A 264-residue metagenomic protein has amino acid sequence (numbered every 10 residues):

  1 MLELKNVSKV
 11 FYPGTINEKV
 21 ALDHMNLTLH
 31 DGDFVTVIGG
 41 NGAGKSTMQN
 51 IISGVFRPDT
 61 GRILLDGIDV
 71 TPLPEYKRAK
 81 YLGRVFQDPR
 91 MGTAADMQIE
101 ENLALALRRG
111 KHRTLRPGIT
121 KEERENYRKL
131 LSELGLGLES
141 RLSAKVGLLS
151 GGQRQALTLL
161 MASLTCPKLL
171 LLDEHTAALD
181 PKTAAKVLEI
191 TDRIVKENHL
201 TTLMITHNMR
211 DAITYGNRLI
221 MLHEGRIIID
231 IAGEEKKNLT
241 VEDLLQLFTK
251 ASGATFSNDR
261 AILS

Functional and structural regions predicted by a protein language model:
M1, V10-H24, P74: A short, flexible loop at the N-terminus of ABC-type nucleotide-binding domains that lies
T15, D69-G83, M91, R113-R116 (+2 more regions): ABC ATPase NBD coupling module
I38-G40: The feature captures the beta-strand-to-loop junction immediately N-terminal to the Walker
S53: Helix-to-loop junction immediately C-terminal to a conserved catalytic motif
G61-D69, I229-I231: Conserved ABC transporter NBD signature motif
A162-S163: ABC ATPase C-loop
T206-H207: H-loop/switch region of ABC-family ATPase nucleotide-binding domains
R226-K250: Conserved beta-strand-loop-alpha-helix hinge in the C-terminal portion of ABC ATPase nucleotide-binding domains
